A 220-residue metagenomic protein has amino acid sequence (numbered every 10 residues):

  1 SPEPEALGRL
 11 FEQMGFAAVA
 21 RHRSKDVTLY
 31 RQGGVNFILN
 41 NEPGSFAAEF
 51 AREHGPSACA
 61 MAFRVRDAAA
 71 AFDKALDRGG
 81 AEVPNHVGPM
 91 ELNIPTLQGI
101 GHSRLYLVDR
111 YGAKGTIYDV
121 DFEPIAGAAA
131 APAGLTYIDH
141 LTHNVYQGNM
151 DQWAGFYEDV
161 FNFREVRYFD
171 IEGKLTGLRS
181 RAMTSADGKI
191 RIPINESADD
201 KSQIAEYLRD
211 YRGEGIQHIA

Functional and structural regions predicted by a protein language model:
S1-A20, R31-P84, E91, T96-R167 (+1 more regions): Glyoxalase I/VOC metalloenzyme domain signal
